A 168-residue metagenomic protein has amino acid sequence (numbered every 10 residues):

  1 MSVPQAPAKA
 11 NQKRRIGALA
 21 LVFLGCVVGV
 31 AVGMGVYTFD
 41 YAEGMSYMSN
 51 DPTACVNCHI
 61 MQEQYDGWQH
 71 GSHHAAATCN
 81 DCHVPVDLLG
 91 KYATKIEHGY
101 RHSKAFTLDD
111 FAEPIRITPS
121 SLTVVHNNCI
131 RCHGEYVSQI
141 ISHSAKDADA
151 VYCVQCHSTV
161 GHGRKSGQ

Functional and structural regions predicted by a protein language model:
S2-Q168: Short sequence/structural segments immediately N-terminal
